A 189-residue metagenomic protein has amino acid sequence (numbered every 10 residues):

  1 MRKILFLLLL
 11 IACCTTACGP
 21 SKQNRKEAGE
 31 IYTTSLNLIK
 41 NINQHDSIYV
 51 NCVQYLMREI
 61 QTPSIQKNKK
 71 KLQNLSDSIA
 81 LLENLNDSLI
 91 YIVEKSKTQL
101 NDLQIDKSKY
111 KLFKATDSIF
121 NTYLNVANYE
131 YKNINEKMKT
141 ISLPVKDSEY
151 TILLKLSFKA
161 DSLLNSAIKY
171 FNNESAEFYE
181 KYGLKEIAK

Functional and structural regions predicted by a protein language model:
M1-I4: Positively charged n-region of N-terminal signal peptides that target proteins for export
C13-A17: C-terminal motif of bacterial Sec signal peptides marking the signal peptidase cleavage site
C18-N84, L184-K189: Immediate post-signal-peptide N-terminus of mature secreted/exported proteins
Y32-L38, I42, Y49, D106-D161: Long, amphipathic, charge-rich alpha-helical segments that form helical bundles/coiled-coils
Y49-I60, L89-N101, E130-I134, F171-N172: Extended amphipathic alpha-helical scaffold segments
N74-N86, I105, K109, L154-S157: Second-shell loop/turn segments in exported
D87, V93-S118: Short, solvent-exposed, charged loop/turn and helix-capping segments that join or cap alpha-helices on peripheral
L164-I187: C-terminal partner/receptor-binding element of secreted or periplasmic proteins
